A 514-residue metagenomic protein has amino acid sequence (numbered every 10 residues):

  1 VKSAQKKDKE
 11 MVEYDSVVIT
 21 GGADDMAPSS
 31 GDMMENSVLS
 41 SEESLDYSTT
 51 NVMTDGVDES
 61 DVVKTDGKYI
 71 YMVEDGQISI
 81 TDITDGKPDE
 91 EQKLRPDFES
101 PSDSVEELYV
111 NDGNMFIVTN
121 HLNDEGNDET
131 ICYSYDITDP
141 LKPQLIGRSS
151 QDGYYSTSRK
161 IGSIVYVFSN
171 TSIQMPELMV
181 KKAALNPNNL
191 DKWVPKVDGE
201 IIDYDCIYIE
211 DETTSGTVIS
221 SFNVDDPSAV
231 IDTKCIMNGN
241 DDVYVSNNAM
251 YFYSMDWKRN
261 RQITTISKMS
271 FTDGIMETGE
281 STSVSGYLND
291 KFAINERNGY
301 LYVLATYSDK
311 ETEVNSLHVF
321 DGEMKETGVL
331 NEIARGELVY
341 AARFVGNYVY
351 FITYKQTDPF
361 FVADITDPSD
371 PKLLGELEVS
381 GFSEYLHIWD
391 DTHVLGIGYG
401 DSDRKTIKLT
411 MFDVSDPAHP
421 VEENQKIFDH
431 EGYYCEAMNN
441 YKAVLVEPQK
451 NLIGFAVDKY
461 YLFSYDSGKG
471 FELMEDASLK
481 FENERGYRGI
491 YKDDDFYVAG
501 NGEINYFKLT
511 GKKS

Functional and structural regions predicted by a protein language model:
V1-S514: Beta-sheet-rich non-transmembrane sensory/scaffold domains
